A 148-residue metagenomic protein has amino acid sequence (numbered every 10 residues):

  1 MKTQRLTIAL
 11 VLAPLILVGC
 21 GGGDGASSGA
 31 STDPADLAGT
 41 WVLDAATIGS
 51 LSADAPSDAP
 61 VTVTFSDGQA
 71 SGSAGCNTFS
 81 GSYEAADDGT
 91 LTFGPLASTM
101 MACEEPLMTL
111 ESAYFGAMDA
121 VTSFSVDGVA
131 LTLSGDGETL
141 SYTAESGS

Functional and structural regions predicted by a protein language model:
K2-S148: Lipid interaction determinants
